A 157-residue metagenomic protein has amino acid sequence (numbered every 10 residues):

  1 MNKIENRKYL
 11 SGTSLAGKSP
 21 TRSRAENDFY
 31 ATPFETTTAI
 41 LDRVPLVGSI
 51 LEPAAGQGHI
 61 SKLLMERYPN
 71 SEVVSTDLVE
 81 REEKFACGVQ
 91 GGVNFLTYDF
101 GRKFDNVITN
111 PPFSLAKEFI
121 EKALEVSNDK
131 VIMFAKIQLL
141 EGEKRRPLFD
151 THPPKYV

Functional and structural regions predicted by a protein language model:
M1-V157: Class I S-adenosyl-L-methionine-dependent methyltransferase catalytic core
